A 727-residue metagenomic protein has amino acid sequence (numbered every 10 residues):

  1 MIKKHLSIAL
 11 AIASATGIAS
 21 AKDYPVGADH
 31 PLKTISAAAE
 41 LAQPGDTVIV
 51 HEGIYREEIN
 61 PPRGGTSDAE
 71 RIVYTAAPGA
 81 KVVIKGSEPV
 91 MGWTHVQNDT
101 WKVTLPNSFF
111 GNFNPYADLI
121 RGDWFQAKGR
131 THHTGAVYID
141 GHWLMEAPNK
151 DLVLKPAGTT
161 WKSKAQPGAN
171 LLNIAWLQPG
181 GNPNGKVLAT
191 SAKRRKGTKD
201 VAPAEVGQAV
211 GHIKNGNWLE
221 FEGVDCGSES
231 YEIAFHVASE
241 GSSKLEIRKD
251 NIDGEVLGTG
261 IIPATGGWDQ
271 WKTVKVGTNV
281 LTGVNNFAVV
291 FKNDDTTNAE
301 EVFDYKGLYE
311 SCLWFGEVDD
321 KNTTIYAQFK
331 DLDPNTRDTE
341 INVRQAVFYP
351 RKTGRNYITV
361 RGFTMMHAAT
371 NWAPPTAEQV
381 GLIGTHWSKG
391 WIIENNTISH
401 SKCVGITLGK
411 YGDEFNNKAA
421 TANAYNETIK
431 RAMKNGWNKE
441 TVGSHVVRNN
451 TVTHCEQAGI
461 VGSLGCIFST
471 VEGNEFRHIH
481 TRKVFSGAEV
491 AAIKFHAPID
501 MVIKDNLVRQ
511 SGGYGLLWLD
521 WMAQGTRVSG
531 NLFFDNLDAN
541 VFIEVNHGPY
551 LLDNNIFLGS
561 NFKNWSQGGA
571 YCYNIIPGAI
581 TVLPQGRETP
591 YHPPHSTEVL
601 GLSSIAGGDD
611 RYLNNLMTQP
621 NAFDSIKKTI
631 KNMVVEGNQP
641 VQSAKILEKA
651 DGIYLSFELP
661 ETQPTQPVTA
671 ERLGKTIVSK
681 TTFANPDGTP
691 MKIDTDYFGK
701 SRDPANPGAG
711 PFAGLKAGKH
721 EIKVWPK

Functional and structural regions predicted by a protein language model:
M1-H5: Positively charged n-region of N-terminal signal peptides that target proteins for export
S7-A15: Bacterial N-terminal signal peptides
A19-A21: Boundary at the C-terminal end of the N-terminal hydrophobic targeting segment
D23-G180, T296-W387, I392, T397-S399 (+4 more regions): Extracellular polysaccharide-degrading/modifying enzymes targeting complex plant/algal/animal polysaccharides
G27, I247-D250, V290, Q328 (+2 more regions): Predominantly extracellular/luminal cell-surface or secreted proteins
D46, V82, H133-G135, N217 (+5 more regions): Short beta-strand/loop motifs in extracellular/secreted proteins, especially within beta-sandwich accessory domains
E58-N60, S67-D68, F348, T370-H386 (+1 more regions): Glycine- and acidic/polar-rich repeat regions and solenoidal domains
A169, L177-T297, K306: Extracytoplasmic
